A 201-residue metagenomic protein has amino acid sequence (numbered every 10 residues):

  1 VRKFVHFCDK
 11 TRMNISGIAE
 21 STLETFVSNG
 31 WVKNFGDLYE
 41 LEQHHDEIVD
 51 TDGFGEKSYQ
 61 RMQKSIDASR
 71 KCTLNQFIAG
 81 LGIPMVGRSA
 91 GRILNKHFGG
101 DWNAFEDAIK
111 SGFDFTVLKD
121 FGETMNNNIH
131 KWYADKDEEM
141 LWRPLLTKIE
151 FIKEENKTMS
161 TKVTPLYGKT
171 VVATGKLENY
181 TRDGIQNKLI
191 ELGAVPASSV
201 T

Functional and structural regions predicted by a protein language model:
V1-I15: Cys/His-rich short segments
H6, K33, L38-E40, N75-I78: Bulky hydrophobic/aromatic packing residues
F7, D50-T201: DNA strand-break repair and replication-stress modules
C8-K10, K33, Q43, V195: Residue-level signal for pocket-adjacent positions within structured domains
S16, N34-F35, V86, A197: A local structural micro-motif
E20-S21, N29-G55: Compact, charge-rich alpha-helical regulatory domains located at protein termini
S21-T22, H97: Short C-terminal domain-edge/linker segments immediately following a structured domain
